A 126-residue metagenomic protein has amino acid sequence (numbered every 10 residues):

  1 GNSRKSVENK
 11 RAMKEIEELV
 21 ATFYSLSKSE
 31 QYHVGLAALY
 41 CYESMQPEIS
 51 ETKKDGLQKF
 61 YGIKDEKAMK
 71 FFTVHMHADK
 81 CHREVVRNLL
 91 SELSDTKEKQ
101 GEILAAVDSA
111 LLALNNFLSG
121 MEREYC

Functional and structural regions predicted by a protein language model:
G1-C126: Non-heme di-metal
